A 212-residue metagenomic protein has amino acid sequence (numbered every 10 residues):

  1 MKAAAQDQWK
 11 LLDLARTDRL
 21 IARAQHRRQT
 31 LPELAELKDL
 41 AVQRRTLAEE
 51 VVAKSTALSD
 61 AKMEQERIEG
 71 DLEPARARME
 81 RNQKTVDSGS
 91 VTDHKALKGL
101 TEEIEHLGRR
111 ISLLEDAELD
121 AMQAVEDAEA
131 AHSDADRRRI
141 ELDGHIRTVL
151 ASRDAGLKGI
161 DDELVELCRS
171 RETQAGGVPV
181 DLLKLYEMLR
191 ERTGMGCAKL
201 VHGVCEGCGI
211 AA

Functional and structural regions predicted by a protein language model:
M1-A5, R19-S59, T85, S133-V149: Short, charge-rich amphipathic alpha-helices with coiled-coil/heptad character
M1-D13, G207-I210: Hinge-like oligomerization/junction regions that interrupt long coiled-coil arms in large cytoskeletal
A15, A22, R45, V52 (+8 more regions): Generic structural signal for well-ordered, non-transmembrane alpha-helical segments in soluble/cytosolic regions
K38-R45, E69, L97-E103, A124-E129: Short, charged, amphipathic alpha-helical segments
K54-Q65, L107-A128, Q174-A175: Amphipathic alpha-helical coiled-coil segments
R67, E73-H106, L189-A212: Short coil/loop "hinge" linkers that interrupt or connect long alpha-helical coiled-coils or helical hairpins
R67-M79, L114-R139, L185: Long amphipathic alpha-helical coiled-coil segments
I146-G207: Coiled-coil termination/hinge junctions
